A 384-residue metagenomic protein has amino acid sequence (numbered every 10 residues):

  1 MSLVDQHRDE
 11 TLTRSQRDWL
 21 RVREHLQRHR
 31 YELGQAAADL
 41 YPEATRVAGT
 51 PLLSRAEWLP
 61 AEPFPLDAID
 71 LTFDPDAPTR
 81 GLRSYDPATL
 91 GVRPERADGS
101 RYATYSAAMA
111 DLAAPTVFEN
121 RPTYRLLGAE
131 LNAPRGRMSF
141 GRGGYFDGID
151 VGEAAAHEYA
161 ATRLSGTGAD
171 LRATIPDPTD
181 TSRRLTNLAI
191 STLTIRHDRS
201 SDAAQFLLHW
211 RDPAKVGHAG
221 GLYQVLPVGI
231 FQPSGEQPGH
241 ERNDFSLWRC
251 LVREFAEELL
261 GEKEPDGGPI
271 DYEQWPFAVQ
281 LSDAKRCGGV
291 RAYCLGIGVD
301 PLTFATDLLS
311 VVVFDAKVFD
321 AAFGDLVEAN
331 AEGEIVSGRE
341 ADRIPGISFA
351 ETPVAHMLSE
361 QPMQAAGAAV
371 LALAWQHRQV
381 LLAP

Functional and structural regions predicted by a protein language model:
M1-L222, G324, V354-P384: Alpha-helical and coiled-coil interaction segments, frequently adjacent to or embedded within charge-biased
N187, Q224-P227, A305: Short, solvent-exposed loop/turn segments at the edges of secondary structure
S201-G268: Conserved Nudix-box catalytic region and its N-terminal flanking loop in Nudix hydrolases and closely related
Q224, G229-Q232, A278-R291: Flexible internal linker/loop segments at domain or repeat junctions
E262-P276, A321-D325: Short acidic alpha-helical/loop segments enriched in Asp/Glu that coordinate divalent cations
G268-K285, I335, E340: Catalytic core segments in nucleotide and nucleic-acid processing enzymes
K285-A322: Active-site-adjacent beta-strand/loop module that shapes the phosphate/pyrophosphate-binding cleft
D307-S310, D320-A374: NUDIX/MutT-family hydrolases
